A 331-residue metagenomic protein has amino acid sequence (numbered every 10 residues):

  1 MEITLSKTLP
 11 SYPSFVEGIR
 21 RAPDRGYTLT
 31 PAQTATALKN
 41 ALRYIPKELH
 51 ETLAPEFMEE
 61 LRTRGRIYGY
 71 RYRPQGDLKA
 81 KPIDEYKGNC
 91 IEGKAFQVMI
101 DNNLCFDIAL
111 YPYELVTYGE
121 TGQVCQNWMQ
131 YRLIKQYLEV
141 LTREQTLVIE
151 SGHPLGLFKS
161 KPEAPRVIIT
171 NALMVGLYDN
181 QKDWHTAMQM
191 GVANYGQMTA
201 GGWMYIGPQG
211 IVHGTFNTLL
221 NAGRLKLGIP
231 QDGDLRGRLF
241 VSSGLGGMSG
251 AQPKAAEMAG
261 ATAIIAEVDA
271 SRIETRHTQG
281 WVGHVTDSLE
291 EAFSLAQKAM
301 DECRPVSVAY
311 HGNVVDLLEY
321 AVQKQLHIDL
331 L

Functional and structural regions predicted by a protein language model:
M1-Q189, A193-I206, V314: Long, compositionally biased, glycine/small-hydrophobic-enriched stretches that function as flexible linkers, tethers
I134-L141, L219-G223, A299, A321-Q325: Hydrophobic, Leu/Ile/Phe/Ala-enriched alpha-helical segments that form helix-helix packing faces
L177-N180, G250-A251, I273-T275, L317-E319: Short helix/loop capping segments that flank catalytic or ligand/cofactor-binding pockets
D183, M188-V192, L220, Q231 (+1 more regions): Hydrophobic N-terminal alpha-helices or hydrophobic patches in metabolic proteins across all domains of life
Q197-N217, R236-L239, L245-P305, L330: Catalytic or ion-translocation cores adjacent to nucleophile or general acid/base/metal-coordination motifs in diverse
I211-I229: Phosphate/ATP-binding catalytic cores across multiple sugar-kinase/actin-like superfamilies, primarily ASKHA
G223-L235, G312-K324, I328: Non-transmembrane, aqueous-exposed alpha-helical and coiled segments at domain scale
